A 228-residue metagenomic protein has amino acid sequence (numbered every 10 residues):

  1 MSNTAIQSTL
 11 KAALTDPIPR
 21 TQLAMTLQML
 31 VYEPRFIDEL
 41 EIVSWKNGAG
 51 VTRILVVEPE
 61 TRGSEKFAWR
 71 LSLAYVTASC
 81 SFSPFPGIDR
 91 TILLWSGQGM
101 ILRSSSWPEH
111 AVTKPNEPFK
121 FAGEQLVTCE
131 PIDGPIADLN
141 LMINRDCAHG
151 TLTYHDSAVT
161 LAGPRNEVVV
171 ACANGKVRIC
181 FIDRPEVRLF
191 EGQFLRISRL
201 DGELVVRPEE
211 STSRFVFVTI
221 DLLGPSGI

Functional and structural regions predicted by a protein language model:
S2-I228: Jelly-roll (double-stranded beta-helix
